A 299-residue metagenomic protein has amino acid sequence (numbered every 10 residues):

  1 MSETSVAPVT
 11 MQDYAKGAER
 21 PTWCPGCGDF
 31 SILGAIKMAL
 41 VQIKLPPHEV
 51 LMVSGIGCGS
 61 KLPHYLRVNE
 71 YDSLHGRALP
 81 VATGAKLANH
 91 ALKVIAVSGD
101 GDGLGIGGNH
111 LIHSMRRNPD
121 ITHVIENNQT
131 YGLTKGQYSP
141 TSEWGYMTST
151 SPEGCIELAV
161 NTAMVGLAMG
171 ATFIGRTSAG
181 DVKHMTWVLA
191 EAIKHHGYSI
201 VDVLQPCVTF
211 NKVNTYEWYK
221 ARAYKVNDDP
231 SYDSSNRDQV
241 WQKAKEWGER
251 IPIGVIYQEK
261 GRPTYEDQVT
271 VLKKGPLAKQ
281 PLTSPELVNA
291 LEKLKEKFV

Functional and structural regions predicted by a protein language model:
M1-P8, A18, C207-V299: Flexible, low-complexity linker and terminal segments
V6-L74: Active-site diphosphate/adenylate-binding microenvironment
E19, P46-V50, A88-V94, R116-T122 (+4 more regions): Short coil/turn connectors at secondary-structure junctions
W23-P25, A96-S98, F173-S178, I200: Short catalytic-loop micro-motif centered on adjacent basic/acidic residues
I56-C58, N128-T130, D181, L204-F210 (+1 more regions): Glycine-rich beta-alpha junction loops
I56-G132, W187: Thiamine diphosphate
Q137-W144, V182, L189-Y198, K212-V226 (+1 more regions): Short, surface-exposed, charged loop/turn segments at secondary-structure junctions
S139-A192, V226: Conserved thiamine diphosphate
